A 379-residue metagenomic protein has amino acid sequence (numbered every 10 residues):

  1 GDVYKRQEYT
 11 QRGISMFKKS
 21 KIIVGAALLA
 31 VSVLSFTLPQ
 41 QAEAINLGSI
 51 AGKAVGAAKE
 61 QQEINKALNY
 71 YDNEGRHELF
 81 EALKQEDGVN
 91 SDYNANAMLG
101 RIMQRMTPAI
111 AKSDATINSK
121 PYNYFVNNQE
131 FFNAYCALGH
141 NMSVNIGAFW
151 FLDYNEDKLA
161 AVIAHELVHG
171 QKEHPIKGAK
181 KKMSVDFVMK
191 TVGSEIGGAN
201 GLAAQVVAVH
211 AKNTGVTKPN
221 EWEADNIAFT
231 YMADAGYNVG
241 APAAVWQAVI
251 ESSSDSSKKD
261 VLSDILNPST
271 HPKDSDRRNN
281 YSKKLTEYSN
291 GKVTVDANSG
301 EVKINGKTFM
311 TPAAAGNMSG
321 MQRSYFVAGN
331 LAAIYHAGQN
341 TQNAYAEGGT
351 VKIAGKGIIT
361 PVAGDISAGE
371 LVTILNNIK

Functional and structural regions predicted by a protein language model:
G1-Y4: Short, small-residue-biased leader/transition segments that mark boundaries at the very start of proteins
I14-A27: Bacterial N-terminal signal peptides that target proteins for export
S32-Q41: C-terminal segment of classical bacterial N-terminal signal peptides
A42-E81, P108-S119, K218-N226, T230-N340 (+1 more regions): C-terminal capping/extension segments of zinc metalloprotease domains
I45-M183, D234-A235, S257-K259: Peri-catalytic and regulatory segments of divalent metal-dependent proteins
H174-V206: Post-HEXXH active-site segment of zinc metalloproteases
N343-A363: Short glycine/threonine-rich beta-strand-turn micro-motifs
D365-K379: C-terminal partner/receptor-binding element of secreted or periplasmic proteins
